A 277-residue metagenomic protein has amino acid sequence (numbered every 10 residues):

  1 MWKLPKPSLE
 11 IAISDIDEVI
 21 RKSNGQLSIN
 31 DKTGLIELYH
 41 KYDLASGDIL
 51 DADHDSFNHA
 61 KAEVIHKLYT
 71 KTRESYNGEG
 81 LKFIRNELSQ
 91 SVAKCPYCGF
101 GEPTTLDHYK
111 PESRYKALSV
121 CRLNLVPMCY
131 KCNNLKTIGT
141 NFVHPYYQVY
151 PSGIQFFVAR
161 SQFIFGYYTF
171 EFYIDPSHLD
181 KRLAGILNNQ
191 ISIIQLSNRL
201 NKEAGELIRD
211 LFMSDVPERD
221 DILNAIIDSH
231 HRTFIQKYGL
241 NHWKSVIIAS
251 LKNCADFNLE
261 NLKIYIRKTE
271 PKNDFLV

Functional and structural regions predicted by a protein language model:
W2-E18, N188-V277: C-terminal, charged low-complexity interaction regions
W2-F83: N-terminal accessory alpha/beta regions
S23, L35, P103, I222-N224 (+1 more regions): Long alpha-helical scaffolds
I49-D51, H66-T70, Y168-P176, K181 (+2 more regions): Charged, low-complexity surface segments at secondary-structure and domain boundaries
E79-N86, S113-L118: Short, intrinsically disordered, charge-biased short linear motifs at domain edges
F83-T105, C129: Short cysteine-rich loop/turn motifs with clustered Cys
P103-R182: Glycine- and acidic-residue-rich phosphate-binding/metal-coordinating active-site segment common to enzymes that handle
